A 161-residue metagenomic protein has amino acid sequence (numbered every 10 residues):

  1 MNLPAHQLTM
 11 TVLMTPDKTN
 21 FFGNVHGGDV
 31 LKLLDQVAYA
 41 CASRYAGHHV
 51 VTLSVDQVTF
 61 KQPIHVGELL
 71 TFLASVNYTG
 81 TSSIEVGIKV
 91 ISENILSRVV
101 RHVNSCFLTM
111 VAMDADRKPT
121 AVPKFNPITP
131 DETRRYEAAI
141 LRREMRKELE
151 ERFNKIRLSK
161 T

Functional and structural regions predicted by a protein language model:
M1-N2, V30: Short secondary-structure boundary/capping segments within folded domains
N2-Q7, V25, Q36-Y78, S83-I84 (+1 more regions): Hydrophobic beta-strand-centered segment that forms part of the acyl-chain substrate-binding groove
A5-M10, H65-V66, N77-T161: HotDog/MaoC-like acyl-thioester-processing domains
T11, V30-L33, Q57: Residue-level recognition of specific faces of alpha-helices
D17, F21-F22, K61, V111: N-terminal hydrophobic or amphipathic segments with adjacent small-residue motifs that include Sec signal peptides
T19-L31: A conserved, well-ordered hydrophobic junction motif at loop->secondary-structure transitions
